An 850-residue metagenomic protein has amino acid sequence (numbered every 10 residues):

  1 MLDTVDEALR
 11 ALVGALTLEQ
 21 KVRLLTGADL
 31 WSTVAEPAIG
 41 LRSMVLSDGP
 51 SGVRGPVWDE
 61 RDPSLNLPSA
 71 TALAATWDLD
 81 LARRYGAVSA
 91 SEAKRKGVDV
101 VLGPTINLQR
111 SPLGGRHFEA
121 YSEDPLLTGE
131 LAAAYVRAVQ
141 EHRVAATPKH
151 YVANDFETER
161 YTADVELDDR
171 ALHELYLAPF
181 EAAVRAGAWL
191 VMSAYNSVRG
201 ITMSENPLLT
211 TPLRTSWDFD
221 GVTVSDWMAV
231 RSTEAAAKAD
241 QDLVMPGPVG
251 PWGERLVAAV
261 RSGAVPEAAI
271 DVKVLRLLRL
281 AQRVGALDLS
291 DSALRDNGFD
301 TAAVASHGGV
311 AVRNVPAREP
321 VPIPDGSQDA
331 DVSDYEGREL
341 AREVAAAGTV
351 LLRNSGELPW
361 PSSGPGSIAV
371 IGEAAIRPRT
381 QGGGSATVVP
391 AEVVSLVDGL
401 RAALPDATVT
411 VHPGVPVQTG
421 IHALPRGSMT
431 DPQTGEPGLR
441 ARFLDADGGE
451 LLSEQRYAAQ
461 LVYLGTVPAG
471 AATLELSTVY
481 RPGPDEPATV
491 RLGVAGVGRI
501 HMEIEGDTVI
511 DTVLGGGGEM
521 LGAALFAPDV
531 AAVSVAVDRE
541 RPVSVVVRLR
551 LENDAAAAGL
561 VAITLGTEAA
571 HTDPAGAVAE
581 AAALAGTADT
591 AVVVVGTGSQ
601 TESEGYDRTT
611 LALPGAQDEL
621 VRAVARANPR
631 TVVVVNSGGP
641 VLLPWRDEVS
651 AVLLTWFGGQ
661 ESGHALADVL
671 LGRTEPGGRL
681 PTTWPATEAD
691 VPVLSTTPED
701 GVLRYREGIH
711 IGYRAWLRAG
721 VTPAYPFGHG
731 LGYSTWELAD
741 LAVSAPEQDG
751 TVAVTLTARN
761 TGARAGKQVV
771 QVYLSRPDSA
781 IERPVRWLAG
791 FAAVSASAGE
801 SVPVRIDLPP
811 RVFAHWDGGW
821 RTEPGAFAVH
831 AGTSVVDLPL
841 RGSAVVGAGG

Functional and structural regions predicted by a protein language model:
M1-W816, R821-V836: Glycoside hydrolase catalytic-domain context in secreted enzymes
D837-G850: Short beta-strand elements
